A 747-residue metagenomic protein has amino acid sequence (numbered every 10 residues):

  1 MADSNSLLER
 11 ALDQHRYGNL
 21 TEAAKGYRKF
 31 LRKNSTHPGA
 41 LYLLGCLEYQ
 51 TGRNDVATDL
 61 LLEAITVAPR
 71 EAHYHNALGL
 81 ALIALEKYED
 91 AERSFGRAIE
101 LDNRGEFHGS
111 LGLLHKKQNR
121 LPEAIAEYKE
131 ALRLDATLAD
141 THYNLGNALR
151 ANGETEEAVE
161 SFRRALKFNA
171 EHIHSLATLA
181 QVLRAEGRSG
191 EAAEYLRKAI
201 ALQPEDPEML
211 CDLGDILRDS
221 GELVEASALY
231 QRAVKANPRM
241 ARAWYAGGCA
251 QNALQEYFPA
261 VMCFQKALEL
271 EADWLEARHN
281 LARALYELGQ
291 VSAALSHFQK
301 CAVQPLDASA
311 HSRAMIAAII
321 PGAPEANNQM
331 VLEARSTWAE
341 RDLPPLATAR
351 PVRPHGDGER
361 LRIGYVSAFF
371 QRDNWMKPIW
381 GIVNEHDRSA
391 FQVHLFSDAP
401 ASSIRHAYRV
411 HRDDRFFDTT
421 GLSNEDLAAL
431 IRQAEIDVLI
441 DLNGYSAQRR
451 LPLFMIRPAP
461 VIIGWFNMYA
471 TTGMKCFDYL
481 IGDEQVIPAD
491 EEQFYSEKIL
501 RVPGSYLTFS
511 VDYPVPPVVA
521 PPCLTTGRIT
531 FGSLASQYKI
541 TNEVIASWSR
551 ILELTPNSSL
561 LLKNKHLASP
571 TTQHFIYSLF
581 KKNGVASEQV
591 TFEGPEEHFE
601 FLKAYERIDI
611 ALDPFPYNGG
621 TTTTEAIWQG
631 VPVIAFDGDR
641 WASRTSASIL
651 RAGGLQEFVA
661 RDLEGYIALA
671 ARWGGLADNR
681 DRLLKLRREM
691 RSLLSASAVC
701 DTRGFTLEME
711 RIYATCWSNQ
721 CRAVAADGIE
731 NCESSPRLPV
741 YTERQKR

Functional and structural regions predicted by a protein language model:
M1-R528, A546, S578-V585, F592 (+5 more regions): Alpha-helical solenoid repeat scaffolds of the TPR/TPR-like class and their adjacent stem/linker regions that mediate
H142, A390-Q392, S549-K582: A conserved nucleotide-sugar
V366, L534-A535, K563, E593: Short hydrophobic "strand-cap" motifs at the C-terminus of beta-strands
G532-E543, E553: Substrate-binding clefts and catalytic carboxylate motifs of secreted carbohydrate-active enzymes
L612, A626: Donor-sugar nucleotide-binding helix/loop cap in glycosyltransferases
P614-P616: A short structural motif in glycosyltransferase catalytic domains
I627-W628, R651: Short alpha-helix at the nucleotide-sugar/activated-sugar donor binding site of glycosyltransferases and closely
S643-G654, V659: Short acidic/histidine- and often glycine-rich active-site loop of Leloir-type glycosyltransferases that engages
